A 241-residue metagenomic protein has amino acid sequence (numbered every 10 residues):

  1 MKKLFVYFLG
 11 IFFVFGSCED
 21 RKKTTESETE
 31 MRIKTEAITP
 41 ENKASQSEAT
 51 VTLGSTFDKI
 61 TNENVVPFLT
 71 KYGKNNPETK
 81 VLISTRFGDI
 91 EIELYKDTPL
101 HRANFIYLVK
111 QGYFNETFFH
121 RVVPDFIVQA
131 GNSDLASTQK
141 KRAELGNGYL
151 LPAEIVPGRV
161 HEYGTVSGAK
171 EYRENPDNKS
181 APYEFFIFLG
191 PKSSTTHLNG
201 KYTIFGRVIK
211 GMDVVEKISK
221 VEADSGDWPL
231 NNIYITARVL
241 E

Functional and structural regions predicted by a protein language model:
M1-E28: Bacterial Sec-dependent N-terminal signal peptides
C18-E241: Cyclophilin-like peptidyl-prolyl cis-trans isomerases
